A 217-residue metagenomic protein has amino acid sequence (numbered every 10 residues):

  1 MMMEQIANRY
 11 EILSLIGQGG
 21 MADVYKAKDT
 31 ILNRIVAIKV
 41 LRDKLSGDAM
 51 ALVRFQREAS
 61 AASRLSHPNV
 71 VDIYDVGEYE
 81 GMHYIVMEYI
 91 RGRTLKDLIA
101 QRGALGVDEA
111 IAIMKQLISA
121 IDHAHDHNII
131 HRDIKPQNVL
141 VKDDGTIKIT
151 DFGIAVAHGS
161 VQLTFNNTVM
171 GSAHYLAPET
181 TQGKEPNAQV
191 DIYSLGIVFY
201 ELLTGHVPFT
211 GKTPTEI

Functional and structural regions predicted by a protein language model:
L13-G19, V24: Protein kinase glycine-rich loop
R42-R64: AlphaC helix of the eukaryotic protein kinase fold
V76: Activation-segment/catalytic-loop signature of the eukaryotic protein kinase fold
E80-T94, L98: Conserved short submotifs of the Hanks-type protein kinase catalytic core that shape the nucleotide-binding pocket
I113-M114: Activation segment signature within eukaryotic-like protein kinase domains
L117-I129: Protein kinase catalytic-loop region centered on the HRD/HxD motif
T204-P208: Structural helix C-cap motif within protein kinase domains
